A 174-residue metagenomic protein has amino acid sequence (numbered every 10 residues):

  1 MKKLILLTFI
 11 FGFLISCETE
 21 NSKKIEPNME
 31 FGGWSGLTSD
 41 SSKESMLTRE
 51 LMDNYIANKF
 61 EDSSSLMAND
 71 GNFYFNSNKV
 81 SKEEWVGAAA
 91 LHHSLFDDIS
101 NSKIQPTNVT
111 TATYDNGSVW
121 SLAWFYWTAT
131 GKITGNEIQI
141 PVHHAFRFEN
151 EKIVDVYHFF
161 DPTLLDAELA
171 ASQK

Functional and structural regions predicted by a protein language model:
L4-F13: Sec-dependent N-terminal signal peptides
C17-A57: Short, low-complexity N-terminal intrinsically disordered segments enriched in polar/charged residues
P27, V154-K174: Low-complexity, intrinsically disordered terminal/linker segments enriched in charged and Gly/Pro repeats
K59-T113, V119: A solvent-exposed, acidic/Ser-Thr-rich amphipathic alpha-helical stretch
M67, F125-A129, F160: Short beta-strand segments enriched in hydrophobic/aromatic residues within well-folded beta-rich domains
T111-V119, R147-V154: A short, structured loop/turn motif at beta-sheet edges
W124-I153: Exposed beta-sheet edge and beta->alpha loop/turn motif
